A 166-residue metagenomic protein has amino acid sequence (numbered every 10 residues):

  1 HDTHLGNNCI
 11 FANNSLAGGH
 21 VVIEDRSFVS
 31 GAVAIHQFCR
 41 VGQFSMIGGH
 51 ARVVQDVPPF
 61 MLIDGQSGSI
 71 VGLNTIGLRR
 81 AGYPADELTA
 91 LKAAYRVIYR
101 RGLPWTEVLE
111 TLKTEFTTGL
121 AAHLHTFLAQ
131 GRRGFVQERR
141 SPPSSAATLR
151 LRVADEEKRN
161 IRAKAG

Functional and structural regions predicted by a protein language model:
H1-S69: Structural signal for interior beta-strand "rungs" in well-ordered beta-sheet cores of soluble enzyme domains
F60, Q66-G166: Terminal amphipathic alpha-helical/low-complexity segments used for targeting or macromolecular assembly
